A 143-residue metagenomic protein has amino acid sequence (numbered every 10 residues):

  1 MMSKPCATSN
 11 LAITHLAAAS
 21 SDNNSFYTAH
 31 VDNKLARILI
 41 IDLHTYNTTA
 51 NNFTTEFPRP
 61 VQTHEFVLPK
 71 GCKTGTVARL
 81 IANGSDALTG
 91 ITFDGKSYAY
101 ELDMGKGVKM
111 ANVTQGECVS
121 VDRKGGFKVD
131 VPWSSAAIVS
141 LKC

Functional and structural regions predicted by a protein language model:
M1-D22: Catalytic cores of secreted or luminal carbohydrate-active enzymes
S20-G71, R79-G84, A137: Carbohydrate-binding surface patches
F53-V131: Acidic, Ser/Thr/Pro-rich beta/coil linker or hinge segments at domain junctions
D130-L141: Short Pro-Gly-centered flexible turn/kink motifs
